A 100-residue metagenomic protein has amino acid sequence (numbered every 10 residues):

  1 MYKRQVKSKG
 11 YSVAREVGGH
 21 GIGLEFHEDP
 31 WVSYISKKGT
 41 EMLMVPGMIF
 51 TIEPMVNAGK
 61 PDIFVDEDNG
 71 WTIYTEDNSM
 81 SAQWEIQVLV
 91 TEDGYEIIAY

Functional and structural regions predicted by a protein language model:
Y2-Y100: Active-site neighborhoods and metal-handling regions in enzymes and metal-associated proteins
